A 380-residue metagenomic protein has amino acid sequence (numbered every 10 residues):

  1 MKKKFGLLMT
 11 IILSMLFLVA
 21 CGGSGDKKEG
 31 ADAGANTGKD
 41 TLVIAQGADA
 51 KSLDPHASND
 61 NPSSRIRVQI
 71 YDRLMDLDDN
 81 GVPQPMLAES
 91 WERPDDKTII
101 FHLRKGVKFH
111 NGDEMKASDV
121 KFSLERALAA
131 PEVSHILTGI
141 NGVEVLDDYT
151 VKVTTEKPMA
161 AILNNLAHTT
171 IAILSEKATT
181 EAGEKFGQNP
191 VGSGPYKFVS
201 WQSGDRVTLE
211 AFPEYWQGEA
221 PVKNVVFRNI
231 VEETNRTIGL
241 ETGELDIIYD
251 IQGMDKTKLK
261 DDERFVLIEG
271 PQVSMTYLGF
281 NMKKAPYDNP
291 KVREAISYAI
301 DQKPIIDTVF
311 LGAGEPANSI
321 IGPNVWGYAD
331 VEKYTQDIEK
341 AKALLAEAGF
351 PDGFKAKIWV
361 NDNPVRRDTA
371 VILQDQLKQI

Functional and structural regions predicted by a protein language model:
A45-P94, E125, V191: N-terminal lobe/hinge region of extracytoplasmic solute-binding protein
A48-S64, L87, D113, K157 (+3 more regions): A structural "hinge/loop" feature
V82, A167-E219, N224, E339: Gly/Pro-rich hinge or "lid" segments in bacterial periplasmic/extracellular proteins
E89-A130, L146, K152: Aromatic- and charge-enriched surface segment that lines or borders ligand/interaction sites
E92, D96, H135-A178: Surface-exposed binding/hinge segments that line and control ligand-binding clefts or catalytic entry sites
E210-P213, Q272-A295, A299: A bilobed periplasmic-binding-protein/Venus flytrap-type ligand-binding module shared by bacterial periplasmic
F212-T257: Ligand-site clamp/hinge motif
D288-D375, Q379-I380: Append "and occasionally in soluble cytosolic enzymes with long acidic Gly/Pro-rich linkers
